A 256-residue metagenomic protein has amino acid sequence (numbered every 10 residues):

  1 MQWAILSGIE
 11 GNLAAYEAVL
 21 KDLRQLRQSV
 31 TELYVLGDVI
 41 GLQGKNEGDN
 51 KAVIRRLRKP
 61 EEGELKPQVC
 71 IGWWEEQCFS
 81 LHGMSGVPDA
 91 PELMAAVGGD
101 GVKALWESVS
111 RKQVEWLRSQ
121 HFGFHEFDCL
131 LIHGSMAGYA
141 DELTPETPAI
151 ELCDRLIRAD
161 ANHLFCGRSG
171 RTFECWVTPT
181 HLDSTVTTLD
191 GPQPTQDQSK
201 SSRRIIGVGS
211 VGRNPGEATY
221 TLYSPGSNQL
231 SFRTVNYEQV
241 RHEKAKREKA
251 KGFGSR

Functional and structural regions predicted by a protein language model:
M1-A4, F124-L130, S199-I205: Beta-strand-turn-beta hairpins that frame and shape the catalytic cleft of phosphate-ester-processing enzymes
Q2-L6, G11-E107: Core catalytic region of metal-dependent phosphoesterases/phosphodiesterases, especially metallo-beta-lactamase-like
L6-S7, L33-D38, Q68-W73, I132 (+2 more regions): Active-site neighborhood of phospho(di)ester-bond hydrolases with catalytic His/Asp-centered motifs
E10-A15, G41-G44, W74-F79, A137-Y139 (+2 more regions): Active-site environment of divalent metal-dependent phosphoester hydrolases
E17-A18, E47-G48, H82-G83, L143-T144 (+2 more regions): Short amphipathic alpha-helical segments
L20, K51-E61, V114, I150-L156 (+1 more regions): Short amphipathic alpha-helical segments and helix-helix/interface helices
L26-S29, W106-L182: His/acidic metal-ligating clusters that form di-metal
C175-R256: Acidic, His/Gly-rich catalytic cores of divalent-metal-dependent hydrolytic chemistry
